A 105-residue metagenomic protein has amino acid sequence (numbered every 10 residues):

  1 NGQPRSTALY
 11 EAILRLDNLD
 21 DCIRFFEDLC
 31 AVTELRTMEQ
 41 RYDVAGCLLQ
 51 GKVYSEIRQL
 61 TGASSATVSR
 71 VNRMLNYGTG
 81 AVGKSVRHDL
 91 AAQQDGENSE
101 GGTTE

Functional and structural regions predicted by a protein language model:
N1-L16: General nucleic-acid-binding
D20-Q40: Short, Lys/Arg-enriched anionic-surface-contact patches
M38-K52: Short, amphipathic alpha-helical "recognition" segments used to contact nucleic acids or chromatin
G51-R58, G80: Short helix-capping/linker segments at secondary-structure and domain boundaries
E56-G62, V68: Short alpha-helical "recognition helix" segments of helix-turn-helix
S65-A91: C-terminal structural segments of small proteins and small subunits
S85-E105: Intrinsically disordered, low-complexity basic tails/linkers immediately adjacent to helix-turn-helix/homeobox/MYB/SANT
